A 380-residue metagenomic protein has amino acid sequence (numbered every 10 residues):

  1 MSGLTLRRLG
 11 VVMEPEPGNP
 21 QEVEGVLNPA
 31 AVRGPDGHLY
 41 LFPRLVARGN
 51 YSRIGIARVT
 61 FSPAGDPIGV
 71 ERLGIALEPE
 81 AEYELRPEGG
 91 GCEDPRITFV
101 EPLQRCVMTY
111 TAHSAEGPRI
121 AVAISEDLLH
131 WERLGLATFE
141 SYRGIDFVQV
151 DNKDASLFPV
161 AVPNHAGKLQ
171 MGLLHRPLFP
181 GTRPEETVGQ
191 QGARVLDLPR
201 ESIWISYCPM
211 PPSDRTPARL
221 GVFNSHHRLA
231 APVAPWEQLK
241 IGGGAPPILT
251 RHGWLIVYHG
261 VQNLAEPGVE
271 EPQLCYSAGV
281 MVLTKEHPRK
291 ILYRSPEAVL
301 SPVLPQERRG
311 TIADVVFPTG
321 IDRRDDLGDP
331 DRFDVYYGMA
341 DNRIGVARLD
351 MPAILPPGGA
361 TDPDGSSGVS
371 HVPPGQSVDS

Functional and structural regions predicted by a protein language model:
M1-E24, N28, V32-G90, F99-N152 (+3 more regions): Beta-rich carbohydrate-recognition and catalytic domains
R96: Glycine-rich phosphate-binding loop
G242: Short, conserved clusters of charged catalytic residues that mark active-site and nucleotide-handling motifs
P318-D322: Extended, compositionally biased non-globular segments
